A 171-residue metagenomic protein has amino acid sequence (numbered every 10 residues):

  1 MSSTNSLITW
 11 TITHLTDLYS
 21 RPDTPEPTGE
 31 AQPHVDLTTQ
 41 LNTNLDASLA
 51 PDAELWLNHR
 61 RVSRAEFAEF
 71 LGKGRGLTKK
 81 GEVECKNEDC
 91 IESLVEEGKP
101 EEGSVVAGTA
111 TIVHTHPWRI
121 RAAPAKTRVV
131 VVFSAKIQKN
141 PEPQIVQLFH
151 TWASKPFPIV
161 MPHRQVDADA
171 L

Functional and structural regions predicted by a protein language model:
M1-T39, T43, A47: Short, low-complexity N-terminal intrinsically disordered segments enriched in polar/charged residues
S3, T38-Q40, D52, G103 (+1 more regions): Sparse, context-dependent recognition of short Cys/His-centered cofactor- or disulfide-binding micro-motifs
N5, H14, P51, V62-A65 (+3 more regions): Alpha-helical structural elements
L15-P22, L71-T78, I137: Hydrophobic, Leu/Ile/Phe/Ala-enriched alpha-helical segments that form helix-helix packing faces
Y19, L49, I112-H116: Short beta-strand segments enriched in hydrophobic/aromatic residues within well-folded beta-rich domains
R21, G29-Q32, G81-E82, V105-A110: Short linear motifs at secondary-structure transitions and domain/linker junctions
N42, D46-V106: A solvent-exposed, acidic/Ser-Thr-rich amphipathic alpha-helical stretch
C90-L171: A beta-strand edge to alpha-helix "cap/lid" segment located at domain peripheries
